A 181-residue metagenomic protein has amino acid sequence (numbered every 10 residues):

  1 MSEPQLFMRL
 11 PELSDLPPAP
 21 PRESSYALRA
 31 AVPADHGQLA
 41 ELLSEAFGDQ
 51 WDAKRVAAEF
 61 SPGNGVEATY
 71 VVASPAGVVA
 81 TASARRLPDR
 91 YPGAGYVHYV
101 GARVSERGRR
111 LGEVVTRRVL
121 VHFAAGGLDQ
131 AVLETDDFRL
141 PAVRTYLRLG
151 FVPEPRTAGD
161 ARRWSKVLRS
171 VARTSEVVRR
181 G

Functional and structural regions predicted by a protein language model:
M1, L147-R156: Conserved acetyl-CoA-binding loop of GNAT-fold acetyltransferases
M1-S24: Acyl-donor-binding surface of acyltransferase catalytic domains
A27-L39: A short beta-loop-alpha structural element at the N-terminal edge of CoA-dependent acyl/N-acetyltransferase catalytic
A31, V100-A102, T135: Hydrophobic adenine-recognition pocket in adenosine-nucleotide-binding enzymes
F47-G101: A conserved beta-strand-loop-helix scaffold within acyl/acetyltransferase catalytic domains
A102, G108-A125, R144-R148: Conserved acetyl-CoA-binding loop-helix of GNAT-fold acetyltransferases
F123-T135: Conserved GNAT acetyl-CoA-binding A-motif
L133-V143, G159-R169: Conserved beta-strand-loop-alpha-helix junction that forms the acyl-donor binding cleft
